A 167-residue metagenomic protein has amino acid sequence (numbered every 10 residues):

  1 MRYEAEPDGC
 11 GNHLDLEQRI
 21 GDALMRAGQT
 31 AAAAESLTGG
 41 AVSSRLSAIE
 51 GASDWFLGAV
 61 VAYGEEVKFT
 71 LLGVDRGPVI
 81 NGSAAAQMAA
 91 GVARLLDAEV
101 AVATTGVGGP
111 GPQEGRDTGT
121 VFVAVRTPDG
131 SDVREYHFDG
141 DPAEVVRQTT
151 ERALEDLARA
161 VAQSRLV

Functional and structural regions predicted by a protein language model:
M1-V167: Short alpha-helical segments enriched in small residues
